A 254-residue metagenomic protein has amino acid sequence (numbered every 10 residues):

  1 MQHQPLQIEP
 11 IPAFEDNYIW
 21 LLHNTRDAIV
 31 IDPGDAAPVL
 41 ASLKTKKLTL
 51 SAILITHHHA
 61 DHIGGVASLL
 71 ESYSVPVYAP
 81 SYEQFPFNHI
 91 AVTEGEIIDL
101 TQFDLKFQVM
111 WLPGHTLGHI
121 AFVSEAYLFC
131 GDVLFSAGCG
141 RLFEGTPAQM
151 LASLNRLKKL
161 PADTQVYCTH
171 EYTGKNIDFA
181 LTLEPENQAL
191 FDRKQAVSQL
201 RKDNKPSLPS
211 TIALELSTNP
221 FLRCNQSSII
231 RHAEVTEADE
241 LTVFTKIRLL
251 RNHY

Functional and structural regions predicted by a protein language model:
M1-L48, I120-L134: Conserved beta-strand hairpin/beta-sheet module of binuclear metal-dependent hydrolase folds, prominently
F14, A28, D35-M110, D192 (+1 more regions): Active-site HxH/HxHxD metal-binding segment of metal-dependent hydrolases
L21, I97-V123, K159: Core dinuclear metal-dependent hydrolase active-site scaffold
L22, D32, H57, L69 (+5 more regions): Divalent metal-coordination and catalytic microenvironments
P33-D35, H58, Y82-E83, H115-T116 (+4 more regions): Active-site metal-binding loops of divalent metal-dependent hydrolases
F85-F87, A137-F143, N176: A short acidic, helix-capping loop that chelates divalent metal ions and anchors anionic groups
G138-T164: Active-site-adjacent loop/tail segments of enzyme domains
N155-Q165, G174-Y254: Accessory terminal helices/loops
